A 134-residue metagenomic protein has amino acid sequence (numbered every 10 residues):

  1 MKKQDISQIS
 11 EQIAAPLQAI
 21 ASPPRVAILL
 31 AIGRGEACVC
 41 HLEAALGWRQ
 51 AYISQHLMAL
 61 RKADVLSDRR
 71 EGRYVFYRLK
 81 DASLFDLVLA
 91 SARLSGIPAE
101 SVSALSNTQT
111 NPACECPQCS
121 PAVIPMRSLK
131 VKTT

Functional and structural regions predicted by a protein language model:
M1-S10, A31-R34, A82-T134: C-terminal regulatory/oligomerization modules of transcriptional regulators
E11-Y52, Y74-S83: N-terminal helix-turn-helix DNA-binding core of bacterial DNA-binding proteins
H41, R69-R70, S101: A generic structural-conservation signal
W48-A51, A63, V75, I97-P98 (+1 more regions): Juxtamembrane/interface motifs at transmembrane-helix termini
H56: Residues within the DNA-recognition helix of helix-turn-helix
R61-E71, R78: Beta-hairpin "wing" of winged helix-turn-helix
